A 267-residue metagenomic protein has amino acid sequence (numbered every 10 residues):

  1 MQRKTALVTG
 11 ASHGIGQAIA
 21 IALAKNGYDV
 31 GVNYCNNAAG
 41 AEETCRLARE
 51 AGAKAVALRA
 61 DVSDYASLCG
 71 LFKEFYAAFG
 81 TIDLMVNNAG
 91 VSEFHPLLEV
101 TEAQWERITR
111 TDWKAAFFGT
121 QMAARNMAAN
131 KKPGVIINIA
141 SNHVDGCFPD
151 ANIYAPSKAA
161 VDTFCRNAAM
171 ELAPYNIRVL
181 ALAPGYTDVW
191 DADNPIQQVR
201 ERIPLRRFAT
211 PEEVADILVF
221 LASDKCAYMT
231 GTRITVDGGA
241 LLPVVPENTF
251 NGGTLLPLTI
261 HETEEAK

Functional and structural regions predicted by a protein language model:
S12-H13: Conserved glycine-rich cofactor-binding loop
P96-L97, Q104-T109, V199: Substrate-binding pocket helix/loop in short-chain dehydrogenase/reductase
T120, S157, C165: Active-site helix of classical SDR
R125, M170-E171, A227: Alpha-helical segment proximal to the catalytic Tyr-Lys
G146, T230-K267: Short C-terminal tail/terminal secondary-structure segment of NAD(P)H-dependent dehydrogenase/reductase domains
A173, R178, M229-G231: Short, small/polar-rich loop/turn modules that mediate ligand/substrate recognition or access, typified
T210-V236, L241: C-terminal substrate-recognition "lid" of short-chain dehydrogenase/reductases
